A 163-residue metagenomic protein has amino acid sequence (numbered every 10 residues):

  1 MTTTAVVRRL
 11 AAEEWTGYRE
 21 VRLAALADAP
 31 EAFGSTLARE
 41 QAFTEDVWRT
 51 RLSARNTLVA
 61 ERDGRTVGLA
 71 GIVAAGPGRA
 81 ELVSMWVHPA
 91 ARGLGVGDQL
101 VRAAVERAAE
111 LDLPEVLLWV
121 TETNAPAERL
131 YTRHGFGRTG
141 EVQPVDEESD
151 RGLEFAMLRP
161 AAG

Functional and structural regions predicted by a protein language model:
M1-T2, T50: Short, conserved catalytic or adaptor-binding loops enriched in Gly and charged residues
T2, P114-L117, T121-E128, R133-G163: C-terminal "cap" of GNAT-fold acetyltransferases
T4-V7: Extreme N-terminal starter segment of soluble prokaryotic enzymes
R9-A90, V101-A103, R107, L111 (+2 more regions): Acetyl-CoA-dependent GNAT
L94: Flexible nucleotide-binding loop
